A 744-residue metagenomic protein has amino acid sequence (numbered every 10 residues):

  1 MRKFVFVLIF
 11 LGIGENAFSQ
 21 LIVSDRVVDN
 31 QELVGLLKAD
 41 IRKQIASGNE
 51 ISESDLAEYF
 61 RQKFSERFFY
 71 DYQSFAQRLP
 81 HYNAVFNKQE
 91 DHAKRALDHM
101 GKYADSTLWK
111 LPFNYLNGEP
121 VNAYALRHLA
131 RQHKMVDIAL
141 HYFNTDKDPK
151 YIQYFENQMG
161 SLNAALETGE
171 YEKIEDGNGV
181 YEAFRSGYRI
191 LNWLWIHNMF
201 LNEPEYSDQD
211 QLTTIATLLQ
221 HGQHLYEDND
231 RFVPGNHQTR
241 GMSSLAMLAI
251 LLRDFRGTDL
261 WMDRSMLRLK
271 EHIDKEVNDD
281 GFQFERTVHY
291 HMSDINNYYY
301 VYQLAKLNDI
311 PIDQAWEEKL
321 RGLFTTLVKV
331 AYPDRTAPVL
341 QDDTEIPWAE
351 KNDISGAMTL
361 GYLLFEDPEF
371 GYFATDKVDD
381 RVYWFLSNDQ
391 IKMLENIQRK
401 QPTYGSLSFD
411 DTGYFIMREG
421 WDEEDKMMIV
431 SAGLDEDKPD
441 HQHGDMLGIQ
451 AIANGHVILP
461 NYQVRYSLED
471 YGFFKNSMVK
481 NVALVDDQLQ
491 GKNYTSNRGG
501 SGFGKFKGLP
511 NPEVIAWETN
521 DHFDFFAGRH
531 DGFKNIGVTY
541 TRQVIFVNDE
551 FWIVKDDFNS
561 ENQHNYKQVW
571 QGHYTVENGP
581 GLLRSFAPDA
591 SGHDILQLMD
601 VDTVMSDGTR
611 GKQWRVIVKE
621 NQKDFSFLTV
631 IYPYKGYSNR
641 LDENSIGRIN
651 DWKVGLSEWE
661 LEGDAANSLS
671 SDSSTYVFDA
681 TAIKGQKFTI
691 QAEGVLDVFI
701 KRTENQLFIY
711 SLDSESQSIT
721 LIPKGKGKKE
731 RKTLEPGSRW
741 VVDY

Functional and structural regions predicted by a protein language model:
M1-Q20: Bacterial Sec-dependent N-terminal signal peptides
Q20-K94: Extreme N-terminal leader/anchor segments
E66, Y70-Q77, H81-A84, K88 (+2 more regions): Asp/Glu-centered strand-loop micro-motifs enriched in Gly/Pro and often flanked by an aromatic residue
L116, P120-R321: Aromatic-lined, polymer-binding surfaces characteristic of secreted/periplasmic polysaccharide-degrading enzymes
G187, G235, Y372-A374, R465 (+2 more regions): CBM-like, beta-strand-rich accessory domains located in the C-terminal region of large, secreted polysaccharide-active
R286-I458, N621-Q622, S626, L641-G727 (+1 more regions): Carbohydrate-active enzyme catalytic cores, enriched for enzymes that act on polyanionic acidic polysaccharides
L459-Q463: Catalytic Cys-His active-site segments of thiol-dependent hydrolases/isopeptidases
